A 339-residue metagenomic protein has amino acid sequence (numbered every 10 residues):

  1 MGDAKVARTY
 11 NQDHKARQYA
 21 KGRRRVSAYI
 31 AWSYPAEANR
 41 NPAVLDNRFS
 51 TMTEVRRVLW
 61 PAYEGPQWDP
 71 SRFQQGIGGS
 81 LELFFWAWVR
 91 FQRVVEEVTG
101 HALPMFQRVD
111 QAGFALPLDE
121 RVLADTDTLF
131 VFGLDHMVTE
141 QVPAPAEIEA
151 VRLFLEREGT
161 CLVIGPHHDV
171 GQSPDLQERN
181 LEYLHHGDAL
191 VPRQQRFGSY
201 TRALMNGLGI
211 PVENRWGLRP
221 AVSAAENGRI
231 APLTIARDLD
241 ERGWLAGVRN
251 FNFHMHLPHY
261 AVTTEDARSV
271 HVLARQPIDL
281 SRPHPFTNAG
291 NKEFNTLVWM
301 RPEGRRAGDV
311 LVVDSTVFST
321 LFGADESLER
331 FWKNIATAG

Functional and structural regions predicted by a protein language model:
G2-G339: Short, surface-exposed patches at the edges or C-terminal ends of soluble domains, predominantly
